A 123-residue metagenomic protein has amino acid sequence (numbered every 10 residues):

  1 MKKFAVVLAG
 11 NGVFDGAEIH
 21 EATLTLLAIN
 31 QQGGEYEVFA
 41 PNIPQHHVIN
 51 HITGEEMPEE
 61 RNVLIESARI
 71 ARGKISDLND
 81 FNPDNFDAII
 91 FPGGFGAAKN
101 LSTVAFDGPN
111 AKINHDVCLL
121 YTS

Functional and structural regions predicted by a protein language model:
K2-A40: N-terminal phosphate-binding or glycine-rich loops at protein starts, especially the Walker A/P-loop of NTPases
N11, G94-A97: Short glycine-rich anion-binding loops that position phosphate/pyrophosphate groups of nucleotides and phosphorylated
D15-G16, A97-N114: Glycine/threonine-rich flexible loop motifs
A22, K74, I113-V117: Amphipathic coiled-coil/heptad-repeat helices and related helical stalk/stem segments that mediate oligomerization
F39-L64: N-terminal beta-loop-helix "entrance" segment that forms/cooperates in small-molecule cofactor or anionic ligand
E66-N82: Glycine-rich, highly charged phosphate/nucleotide-binding loops
D87-A88: Structural motif
Y121-T122: Conserved small/polar residues in nucleotide/adenosyl-binding loops
